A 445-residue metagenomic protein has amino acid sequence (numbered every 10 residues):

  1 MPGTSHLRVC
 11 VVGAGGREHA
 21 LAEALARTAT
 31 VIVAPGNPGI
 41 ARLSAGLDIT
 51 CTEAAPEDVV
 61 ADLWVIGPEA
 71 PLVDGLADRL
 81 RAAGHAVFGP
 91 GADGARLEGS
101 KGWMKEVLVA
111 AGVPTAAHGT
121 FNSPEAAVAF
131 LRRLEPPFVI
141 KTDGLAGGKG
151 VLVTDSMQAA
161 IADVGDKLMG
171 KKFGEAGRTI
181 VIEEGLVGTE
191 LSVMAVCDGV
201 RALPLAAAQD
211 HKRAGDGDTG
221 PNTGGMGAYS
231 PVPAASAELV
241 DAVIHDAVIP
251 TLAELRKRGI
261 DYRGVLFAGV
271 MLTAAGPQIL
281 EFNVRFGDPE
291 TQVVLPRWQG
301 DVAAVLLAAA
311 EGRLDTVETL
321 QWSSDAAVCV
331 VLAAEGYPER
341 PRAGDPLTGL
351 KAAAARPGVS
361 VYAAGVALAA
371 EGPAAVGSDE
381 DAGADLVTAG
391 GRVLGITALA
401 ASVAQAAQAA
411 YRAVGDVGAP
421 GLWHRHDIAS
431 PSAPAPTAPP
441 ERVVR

Functional and structural regions predicted by a protein language model:
M1-D93: ATP-binding N-terminal substructure of ATP-dependent carboxylate-amine bond-forming enzymes
P2-T4, A26, F88, A110-G112 (+12 more regions): Solvent-exposed alpha-helices and their adjacent loops that cap or buttress functional pockets in soluble metabolic
C10-V11, G99-I180, P233-P250: Active-site nucleotide/adenylate-binding loops and adjacent lid/helix of ATP-dependent enzymes
A41-A45, R96-G102, G215-D216, G358: Short, charged, surface-exposed secondary-structure boundary motifs
T154-E290: Internal nucleotide-binding/catalytic subdomain
I244-L266, N283-R356, Y362-A369: Active-site "cap" helix and flanking loop/linker of ATP-utilizing ligase/carboxylase catalytic domains
P373-G383, V387-R445: Generic C-terminus detector
